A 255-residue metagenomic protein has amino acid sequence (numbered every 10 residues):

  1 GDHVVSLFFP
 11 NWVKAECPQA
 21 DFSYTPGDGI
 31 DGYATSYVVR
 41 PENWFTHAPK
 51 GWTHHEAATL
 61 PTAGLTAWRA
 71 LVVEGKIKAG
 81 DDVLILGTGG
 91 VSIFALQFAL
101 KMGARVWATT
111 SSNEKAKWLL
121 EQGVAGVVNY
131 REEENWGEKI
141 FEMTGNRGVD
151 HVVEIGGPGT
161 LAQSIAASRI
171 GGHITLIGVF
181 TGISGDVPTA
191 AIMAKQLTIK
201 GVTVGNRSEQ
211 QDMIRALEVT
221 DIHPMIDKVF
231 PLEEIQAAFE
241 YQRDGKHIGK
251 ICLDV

Functional and structural regions predicted by a protein language model:
G1-T46: Glycine-rich phosphate/adenylate-binding loop and adjacent beta-alpha elements of nucleotide- or dinucleotide-binding
F9-P10, T88, V179: Short, surface-exposed secondary-structure boundary micro-motifs
D28-A34, K50-V73, L86-F94: A glycine-rich, Thr/Ser-enriched phosphate-binding loop motif common to dinucleotide/cofactor-binding enzymes
G51-T53, K76-D82, N146-R147: Short helix-loop-beta connector
D82-T88, L100-Q163: Adenosine-nucleotide cofactor-binding segment
A162, A166, R207-V255: C-terminal hydrophobic helical "lid"/dimerization subdomain of Rossmann-like NAD(P)H-dependent oxidoreductases
I170-I177, D186-K228: Rossmann-fold dehydrogenase core element
